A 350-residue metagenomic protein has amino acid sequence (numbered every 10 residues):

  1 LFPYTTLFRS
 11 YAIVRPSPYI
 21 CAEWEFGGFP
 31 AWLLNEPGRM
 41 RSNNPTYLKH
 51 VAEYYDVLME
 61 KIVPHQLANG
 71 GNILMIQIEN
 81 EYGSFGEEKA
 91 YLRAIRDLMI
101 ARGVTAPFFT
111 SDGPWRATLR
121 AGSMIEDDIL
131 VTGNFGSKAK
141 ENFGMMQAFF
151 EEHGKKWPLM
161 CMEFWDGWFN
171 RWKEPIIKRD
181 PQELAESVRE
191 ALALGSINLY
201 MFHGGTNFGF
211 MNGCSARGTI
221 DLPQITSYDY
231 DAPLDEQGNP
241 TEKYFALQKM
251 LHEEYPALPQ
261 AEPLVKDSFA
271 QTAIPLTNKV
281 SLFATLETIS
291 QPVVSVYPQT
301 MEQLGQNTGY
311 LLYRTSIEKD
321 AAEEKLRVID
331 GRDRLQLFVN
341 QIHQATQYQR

Functional and structural regions predicted by a protein language model:
L1, A12, L335-Q336: Generic detector of bulky aromatic hydrophobic side chains
F2-L7: Short, small-residue-biased leader/transition segments that mark boundaries at the very start of proteins
F8-R9, G195: Glycine-centered short loops/turns at secondary-structure junctions
A12-V14, L326: Conserved hydrophobic beta-strand within the GNAT/NAT acetyltransferase core sheet that lines the active-site cleft
V14, P18-A52, D56-L199: Substrate-binding/catalytic cleft of secreted carbohydrate-active enzymes, primarily glycoside hydrolases
E36, L48-V63, N69-Q77, E88-L92 (+6 more regions): Carbohydrate-binding surfaces of carbohydrate-active enzymes
